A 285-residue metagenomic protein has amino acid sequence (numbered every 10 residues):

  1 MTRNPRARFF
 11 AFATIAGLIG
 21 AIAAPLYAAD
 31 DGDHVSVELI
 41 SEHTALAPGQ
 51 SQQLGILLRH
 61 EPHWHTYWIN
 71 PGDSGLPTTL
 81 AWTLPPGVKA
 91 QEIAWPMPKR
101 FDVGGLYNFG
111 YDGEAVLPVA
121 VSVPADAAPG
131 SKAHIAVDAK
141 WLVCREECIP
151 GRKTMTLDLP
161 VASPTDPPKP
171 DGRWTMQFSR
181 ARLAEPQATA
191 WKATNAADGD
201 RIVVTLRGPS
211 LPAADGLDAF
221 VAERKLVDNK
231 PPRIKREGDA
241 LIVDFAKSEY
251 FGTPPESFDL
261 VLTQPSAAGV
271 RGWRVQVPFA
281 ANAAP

Functional and structural regions predicted by a protein language model:
M1-R8: N-terminal secretory signal peptides that target proteins for export/translocation
A11-A21: Bacterial N-terminal signal peptides
L26-P285: Extracellular/lumen-exposed scaffold segments
